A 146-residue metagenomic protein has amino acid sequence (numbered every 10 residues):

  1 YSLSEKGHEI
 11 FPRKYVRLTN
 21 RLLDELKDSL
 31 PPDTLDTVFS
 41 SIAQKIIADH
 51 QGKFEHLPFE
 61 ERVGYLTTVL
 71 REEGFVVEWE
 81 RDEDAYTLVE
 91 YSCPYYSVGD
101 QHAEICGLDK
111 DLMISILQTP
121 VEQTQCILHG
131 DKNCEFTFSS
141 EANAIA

Functional and structural regions predicted by a protein language model:
S2, T137-S139: Short, well-ordered beta-strand micro-motif
S2-L30: Conserved segment of winged-helix/HTH DNA-binding domains
K6-F11, Y95-V98, A142-A146: Short, charged/polar, Gly/Pro-enriched secondary-structure boundary elements
N20-T137: Mid-protein regulatory/catalytic core that forms ligand/cofactor-binding pockets and protein-protein interaction
